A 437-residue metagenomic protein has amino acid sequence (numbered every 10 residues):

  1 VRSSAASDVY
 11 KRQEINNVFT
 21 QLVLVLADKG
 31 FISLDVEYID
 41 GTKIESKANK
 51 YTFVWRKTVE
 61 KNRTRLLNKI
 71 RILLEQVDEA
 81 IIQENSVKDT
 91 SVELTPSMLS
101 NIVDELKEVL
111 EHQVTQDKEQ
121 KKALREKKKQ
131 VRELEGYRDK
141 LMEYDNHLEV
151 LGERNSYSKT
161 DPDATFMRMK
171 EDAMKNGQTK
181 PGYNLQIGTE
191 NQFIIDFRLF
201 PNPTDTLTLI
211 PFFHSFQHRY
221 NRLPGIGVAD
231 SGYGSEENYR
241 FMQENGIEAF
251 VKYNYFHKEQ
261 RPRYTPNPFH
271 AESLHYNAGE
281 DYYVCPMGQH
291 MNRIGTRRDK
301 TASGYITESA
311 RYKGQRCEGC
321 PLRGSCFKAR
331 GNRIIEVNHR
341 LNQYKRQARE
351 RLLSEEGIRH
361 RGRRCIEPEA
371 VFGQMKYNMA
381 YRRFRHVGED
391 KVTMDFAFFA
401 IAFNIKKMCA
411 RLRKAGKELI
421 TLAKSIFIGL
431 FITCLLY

Functional and structural regions predicted by a protein language model:
V1-A6, Y10, Y437: Single conserved hydrophobic/aromatic residue that forms the stacking wall/gate of nucleotide- or nucleobase-binding
R2, G188-T189, N277: Hydrophobic alpha-helical segments, especially N-terminal targeting/anchoring helices
S7-E244, Y253-N254, R311-Y312, P321-G324 (+2 more regions): Polybasic low-complexity intrinsically disordered regions
V25, K69, L73-Q76, V109 (+3 more regions): Residues that form generic nucleotide/phosphate-binding pockets
Y38-K43, D230-E236, K258-Q260, R333-R340 (+2 more regions): A glycine-rich phosphate-binding loop feature that marks nucleotide/adenosyl-phosphate handling sites
K47-K50, E237, V284, K376 (+1 more regions): Active-site-proximal flexible loops/turns
D78, Q243-D390, A397: Helix-centered, glycine/charged polyanion-binding patches within enzymatic domains that contact phosphate-containing
P201, T206-L207, G319, I358-L436: Basic, amphipathic alpha-helical segments enriched in Lys/Arg and hydrophobic/aromatic residues
